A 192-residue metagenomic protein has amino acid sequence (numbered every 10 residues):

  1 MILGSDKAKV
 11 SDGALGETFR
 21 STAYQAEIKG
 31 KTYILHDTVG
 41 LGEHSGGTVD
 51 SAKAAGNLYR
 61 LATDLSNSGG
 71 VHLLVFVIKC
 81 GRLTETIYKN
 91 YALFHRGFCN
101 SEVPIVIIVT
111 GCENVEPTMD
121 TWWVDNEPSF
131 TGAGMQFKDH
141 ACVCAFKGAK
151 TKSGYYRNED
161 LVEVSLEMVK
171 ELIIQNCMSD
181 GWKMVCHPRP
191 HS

Functional and structural regions predicted by a protein language model:
M1-S192: Conserved GTPase G-domain substructure that encodes guanine base recognition and part of the catalytic core, centered
